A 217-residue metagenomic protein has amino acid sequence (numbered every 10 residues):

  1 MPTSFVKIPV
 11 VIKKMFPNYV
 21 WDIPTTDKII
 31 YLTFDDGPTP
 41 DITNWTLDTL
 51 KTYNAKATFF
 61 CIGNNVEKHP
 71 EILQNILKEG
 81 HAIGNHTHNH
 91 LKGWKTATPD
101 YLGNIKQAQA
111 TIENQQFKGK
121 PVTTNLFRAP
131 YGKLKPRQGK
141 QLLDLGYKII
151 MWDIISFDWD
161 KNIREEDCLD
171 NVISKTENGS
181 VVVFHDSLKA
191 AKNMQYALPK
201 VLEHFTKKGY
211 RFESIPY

Functional and structural regions predicted by a protein language model:
T3-W94, K106-N114, T123-T124: Active-site beta->alpha N-cap acidic-glycine motif
F16-T26, T52-Y53, E67, K192-Y217: C-terminal domain-boundary segment and adjacent tail
F34, C61-N64, N85-T87, A129-Y131 (+3 more regions): A cross-domain feature marking catalytic cores of carbohydrate-active enzymes and several ubiquitous metabolic/repair
D35, G93-T96, I149, I155 (+2 more regions): Short flexible/disordered coil segments
G37-D41, C61-H69, L91-P99, R128-L134 (+2 more regions): Acidic-and-aromatic substrate-binding clefts and catalytic sites of carbohydrate-active enzymes
L47-K56, F60, A82, T98-K133 (+3 more regions): CE4/NodB-like, metal-dependent polysaccharide N-deacetylase domain that modifies extracellular/periplasmic N-acetylated
Q74, Y101-I105, R164-D170, Q195-P199: Charged helix-capping and loop-helix junction motifs
K133-K135, G139-S174, G209-Y217: His/Asp/Glu-enriched short active-site or ligand-binding loop at hydrolase and phosphoryl-transfer sites
